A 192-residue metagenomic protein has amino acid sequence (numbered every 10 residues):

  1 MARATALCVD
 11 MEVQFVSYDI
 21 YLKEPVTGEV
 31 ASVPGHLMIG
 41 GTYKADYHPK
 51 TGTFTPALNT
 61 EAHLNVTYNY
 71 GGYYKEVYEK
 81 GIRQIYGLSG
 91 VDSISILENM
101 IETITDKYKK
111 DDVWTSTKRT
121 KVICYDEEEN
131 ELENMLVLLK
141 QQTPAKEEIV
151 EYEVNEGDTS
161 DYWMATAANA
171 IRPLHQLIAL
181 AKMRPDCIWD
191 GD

Functional and structural regions predicted by a protein language model:
M1-D192: Acidic (Asp/Glu-rich) sequence patches and key acidic residues that form negatively charged surfaces used
